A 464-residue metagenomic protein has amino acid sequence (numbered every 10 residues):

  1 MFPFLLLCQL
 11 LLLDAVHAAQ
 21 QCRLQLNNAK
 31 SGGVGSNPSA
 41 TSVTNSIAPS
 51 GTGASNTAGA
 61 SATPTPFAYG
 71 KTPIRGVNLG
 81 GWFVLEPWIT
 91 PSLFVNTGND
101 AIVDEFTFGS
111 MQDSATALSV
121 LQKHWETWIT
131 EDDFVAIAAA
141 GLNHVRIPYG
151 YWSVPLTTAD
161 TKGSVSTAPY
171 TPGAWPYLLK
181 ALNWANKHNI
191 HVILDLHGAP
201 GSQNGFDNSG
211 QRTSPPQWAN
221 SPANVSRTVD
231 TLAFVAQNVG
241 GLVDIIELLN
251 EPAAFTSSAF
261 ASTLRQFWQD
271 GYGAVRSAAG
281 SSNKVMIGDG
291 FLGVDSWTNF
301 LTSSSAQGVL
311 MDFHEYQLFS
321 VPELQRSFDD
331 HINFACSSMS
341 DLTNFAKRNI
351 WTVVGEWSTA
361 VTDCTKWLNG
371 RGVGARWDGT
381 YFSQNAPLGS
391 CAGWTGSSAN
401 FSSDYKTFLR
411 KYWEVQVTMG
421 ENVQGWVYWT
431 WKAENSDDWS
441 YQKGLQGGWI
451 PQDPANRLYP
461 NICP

Functional and structural regions predicted by a protein language model:
M1-R23: Fungal secretory targeting signals
V16-T72, S119, D453-P464: Fungal extracellular Ser/Thr-rich, low-complexity intrinsically disordered regions
R75-L79, V145-I147, V192-L196, I246 (+4 more regions): Hydrophobic faces of well-ordered beta-strands that scaffold small-molecule active sites in alpha/beta enzyme cores
L85-P172, W426: Active-site-adjacent substrate/metal-binding segments within catalytic domains of carbohydrate-active enzymes
P87-I102, A159-P169, G201-A219, L368-G379 (+1 more regions): Aromatic- and acidic-residue-enriched segments that line the glycan-binding/catalytic groove of carbohydrate-active
K123-V145, P155, K162-G198, S209-I245 (+1 more regions): An active-site-proximal structural segment forming one wall of the substrate-binding cleft that immediately precedes
G241-I245, E251-E414: Extracellular glycoside hydrolase catalytic/binding regions
P387-P464: Aromatic-rich peripheral "rim/lid" segments of glycoside hydrolase catalytic domains that contact and position glycan
